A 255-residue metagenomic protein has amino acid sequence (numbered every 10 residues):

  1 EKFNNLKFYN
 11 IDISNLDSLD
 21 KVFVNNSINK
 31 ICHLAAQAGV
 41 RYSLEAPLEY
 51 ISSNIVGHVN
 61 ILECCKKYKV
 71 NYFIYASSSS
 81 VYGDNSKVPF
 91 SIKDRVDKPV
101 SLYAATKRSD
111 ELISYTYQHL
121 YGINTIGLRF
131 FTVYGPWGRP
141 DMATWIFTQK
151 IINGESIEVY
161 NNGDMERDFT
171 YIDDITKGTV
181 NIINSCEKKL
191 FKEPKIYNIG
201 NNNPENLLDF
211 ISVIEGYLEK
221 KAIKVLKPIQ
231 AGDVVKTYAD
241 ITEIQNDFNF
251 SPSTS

Functional and structural regions predicted by a protein language model:
E1-V133: N-terminal Rossmann-like NAD(P)+-binding domain of SDR-like oxidoreductases, especially those catalyzing
K7, I11, I151-S255: C-terminal substrate-binding subdomain of Rossmann-fold SDR/epimerase-dehydratase oxidoreductases
L16-D17, N29, R41, L48 (+9 more regions): Residues in well-ordered alpha-helical elements
F23, L62, K66, Y115 (+4 more regions): A structural alpha-helix within SAM-dependent methyltransferase catalytic domains
R41, V59, N85, T106 (+4 more regions): Gly/Ser/Thr-rich beta-alpha loop segments that engage phosphate groups in nucleotides
V88-P89, P140-T148: A glycine/serine/threonine-rich, flexible loop-to-helix segment that serves as the NAD(P) cofactor-binding "lid"
S109, I113-Y117, F147, F210 (+1 more regions): Hydrophobic alpha-helix immediately C-terminal to the catalytic Tyr-X-X-X-Lys motif of short-chain
